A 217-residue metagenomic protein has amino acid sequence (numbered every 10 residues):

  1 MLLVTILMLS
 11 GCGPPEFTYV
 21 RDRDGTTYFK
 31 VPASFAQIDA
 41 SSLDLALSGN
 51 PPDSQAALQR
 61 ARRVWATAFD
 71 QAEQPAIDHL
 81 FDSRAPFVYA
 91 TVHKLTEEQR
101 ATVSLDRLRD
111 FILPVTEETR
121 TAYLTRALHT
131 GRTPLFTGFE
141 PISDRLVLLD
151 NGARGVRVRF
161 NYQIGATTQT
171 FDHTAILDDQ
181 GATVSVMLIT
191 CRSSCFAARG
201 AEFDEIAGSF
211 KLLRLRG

Functional and structural regions predicted by a protein language model:
M1-L3: Sec-dependent signal peptide recognition, specifically the positively charged N-region followed immediately by
M8-G11: C-terminal motif of bacterial Sec signal peptides marking the signal peptidase cleavage site
G13-P15: Bacterial signal peptide processing site
D24-L45, A207: Proline-anchored loop/turn motifs at beta-strand termini and strand-loop-strand connectors
T26, P114, E118, S193 (+1 more regions): Soluble non-cytosolic domains of exported or imported proteins
F35-I38, A182-G217: Surface-exposed amphipathic alpha-helical segments
S42-D172, V184: Conserved polar/disulfide-associated segments of primarily extracytoplasmic proteins
I176-A182: A short, solvent-exposed beta-edge/loop patch
